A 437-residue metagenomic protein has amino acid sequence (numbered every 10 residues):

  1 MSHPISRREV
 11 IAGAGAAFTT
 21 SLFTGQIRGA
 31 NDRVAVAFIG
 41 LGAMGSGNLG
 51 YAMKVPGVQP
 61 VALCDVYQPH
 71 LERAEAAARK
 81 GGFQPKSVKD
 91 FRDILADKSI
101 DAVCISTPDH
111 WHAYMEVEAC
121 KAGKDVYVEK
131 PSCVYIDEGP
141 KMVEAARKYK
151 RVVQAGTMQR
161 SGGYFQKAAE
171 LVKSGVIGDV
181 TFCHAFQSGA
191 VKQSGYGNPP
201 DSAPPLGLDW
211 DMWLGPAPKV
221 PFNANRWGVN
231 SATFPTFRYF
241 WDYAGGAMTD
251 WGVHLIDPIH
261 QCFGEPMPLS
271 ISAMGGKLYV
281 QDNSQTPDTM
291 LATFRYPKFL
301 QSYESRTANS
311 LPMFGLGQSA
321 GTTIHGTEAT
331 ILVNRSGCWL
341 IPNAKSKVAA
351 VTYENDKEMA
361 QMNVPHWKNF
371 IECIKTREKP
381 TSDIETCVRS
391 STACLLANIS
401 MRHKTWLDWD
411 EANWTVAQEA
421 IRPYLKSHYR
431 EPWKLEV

Functional and structural regions predicted by a protein language model:
M1-A17: N-terminal secretory signal peptides and thylakoid transit peptides that target proteins across membranes
G13-G81, Q159-G162, I259: N-terminal Rossmann-like dinucleotide-binding module
S46, A113, V253: Residues forming the Rossmann-fold NAD(P)(H) cofactor-binding site
G57, S99, V176-D179, M267: Glycine-centered tight turns that cap/initiate beta-strands
P85-D90: Conserved SAM-binding strand-loop segment of SAM-dependent methyltransferases
V103-C104: N-terminal Rossmann-like NAD(P) cofactor-binding module of classical short-chain dehydrogenase/reductase
P108-D109, A113-S161, G175: Beta-strand-loop-alpha-helix segment that lines the small-molecule cofactor/substrate pocket of alpha/beta enzymes
Q166-K167, D179-V437: Contiguous beta-strand/loop segments that form the cofactor/metal-binding neighborhood of enzyme cores
